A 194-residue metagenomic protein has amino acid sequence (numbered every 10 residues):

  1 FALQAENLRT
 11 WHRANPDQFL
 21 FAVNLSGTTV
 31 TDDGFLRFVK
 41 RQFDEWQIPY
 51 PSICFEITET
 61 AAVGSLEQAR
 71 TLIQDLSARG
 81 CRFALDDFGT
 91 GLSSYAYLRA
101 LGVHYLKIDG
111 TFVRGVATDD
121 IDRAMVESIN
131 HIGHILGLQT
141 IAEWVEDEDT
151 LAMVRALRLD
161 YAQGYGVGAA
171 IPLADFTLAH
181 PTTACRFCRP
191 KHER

Functional and structural regions predicted by a protein language model:
F1-L25, R41-S52, R79: Helix C-cap/alpha-to-beta connector motif
A5, N24-D33, S52-E67, R79-R194: EAL-family c-di-GMP phosphodiesterase catalytic domain
L36-K40: A short helix/loop element that forms part of the nucleotide-sugar donor recognition site in Leloir-type
L72: Conserved functional hotspot residues or short segments at active or partner-binding sites across diverse domains
